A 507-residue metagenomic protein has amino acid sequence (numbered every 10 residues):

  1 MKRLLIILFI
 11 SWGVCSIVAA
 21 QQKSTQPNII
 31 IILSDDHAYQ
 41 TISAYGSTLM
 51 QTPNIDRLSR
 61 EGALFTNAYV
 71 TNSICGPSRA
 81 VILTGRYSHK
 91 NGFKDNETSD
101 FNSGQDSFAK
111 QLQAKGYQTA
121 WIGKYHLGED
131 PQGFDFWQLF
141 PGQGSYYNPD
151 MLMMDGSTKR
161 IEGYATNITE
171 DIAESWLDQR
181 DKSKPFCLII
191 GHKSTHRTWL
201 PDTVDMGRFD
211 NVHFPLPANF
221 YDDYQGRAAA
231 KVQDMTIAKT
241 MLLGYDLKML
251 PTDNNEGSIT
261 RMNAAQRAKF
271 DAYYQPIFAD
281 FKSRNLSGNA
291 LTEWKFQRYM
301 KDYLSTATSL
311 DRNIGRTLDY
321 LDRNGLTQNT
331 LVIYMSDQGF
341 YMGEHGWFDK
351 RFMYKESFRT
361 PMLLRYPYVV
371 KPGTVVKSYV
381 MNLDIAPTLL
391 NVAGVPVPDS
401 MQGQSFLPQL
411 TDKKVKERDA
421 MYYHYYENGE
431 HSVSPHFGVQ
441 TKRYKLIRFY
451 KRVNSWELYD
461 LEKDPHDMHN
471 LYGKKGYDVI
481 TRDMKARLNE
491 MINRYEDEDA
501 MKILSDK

Functional and structural regions predicted by a protein language model:
M1-T25: Bacterial Sec-dependent N-terminal signal peptides
A19-Y450, N454-W456, P465-K507: Formylglycine-dependent sulfatase
E462: Residues forming the ATP-binding cleft of Hanks-type serine/threonine protein kinase domains
